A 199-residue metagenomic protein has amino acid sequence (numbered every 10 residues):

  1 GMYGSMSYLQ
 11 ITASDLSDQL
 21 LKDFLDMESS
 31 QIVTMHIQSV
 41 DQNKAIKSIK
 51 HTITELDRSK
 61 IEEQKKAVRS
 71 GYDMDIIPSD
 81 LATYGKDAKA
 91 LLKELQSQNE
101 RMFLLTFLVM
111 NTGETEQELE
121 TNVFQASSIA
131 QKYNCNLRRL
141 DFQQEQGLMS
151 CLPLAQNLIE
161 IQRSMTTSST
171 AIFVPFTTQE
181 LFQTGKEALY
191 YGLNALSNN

Functional and structural regions predicted by a protein language model:
G1-T178: Extended, folded cores of ATP/NTP-driven motor/assembly subunits in large transport and secretion machines
V174-N199: Active-site-adjacent "gating/activation" loops or surface patches in catalytic cores
